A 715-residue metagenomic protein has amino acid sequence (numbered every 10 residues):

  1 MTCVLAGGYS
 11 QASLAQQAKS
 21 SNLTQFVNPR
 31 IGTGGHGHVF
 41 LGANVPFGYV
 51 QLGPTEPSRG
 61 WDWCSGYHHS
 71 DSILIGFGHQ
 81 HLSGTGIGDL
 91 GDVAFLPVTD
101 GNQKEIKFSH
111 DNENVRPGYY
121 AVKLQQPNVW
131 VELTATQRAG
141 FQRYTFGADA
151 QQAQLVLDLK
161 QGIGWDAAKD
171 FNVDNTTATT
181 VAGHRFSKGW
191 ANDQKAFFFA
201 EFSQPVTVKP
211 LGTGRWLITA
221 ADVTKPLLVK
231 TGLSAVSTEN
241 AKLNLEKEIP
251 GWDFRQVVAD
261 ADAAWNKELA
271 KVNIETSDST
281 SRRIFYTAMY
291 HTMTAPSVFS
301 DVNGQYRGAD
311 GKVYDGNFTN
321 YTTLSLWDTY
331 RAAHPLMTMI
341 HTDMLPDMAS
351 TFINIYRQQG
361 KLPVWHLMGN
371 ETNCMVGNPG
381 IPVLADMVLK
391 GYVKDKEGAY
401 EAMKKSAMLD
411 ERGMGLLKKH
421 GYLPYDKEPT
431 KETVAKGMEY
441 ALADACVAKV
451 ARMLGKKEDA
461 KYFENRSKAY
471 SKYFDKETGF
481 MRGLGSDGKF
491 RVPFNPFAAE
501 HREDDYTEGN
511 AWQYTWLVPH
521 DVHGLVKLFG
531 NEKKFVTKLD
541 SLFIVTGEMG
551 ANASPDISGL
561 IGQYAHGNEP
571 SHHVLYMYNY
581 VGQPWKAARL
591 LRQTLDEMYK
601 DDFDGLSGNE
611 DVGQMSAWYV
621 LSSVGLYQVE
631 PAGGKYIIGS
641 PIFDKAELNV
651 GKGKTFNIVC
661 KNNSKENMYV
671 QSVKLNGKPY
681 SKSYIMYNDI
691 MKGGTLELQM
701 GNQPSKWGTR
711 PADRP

Functional and structural regions predicted by a protein language model:
M1-A18: Bacterial Sec-dependent N-terminal signal peptides
Q16-H334, T338-P382, D386-M438, C446 (+9 more regions): Accessory carbohydrate-recognition regions in carbohydrate-active enzymes
A443: ATP-dependent phospho-/nucleotidyl transfer catalytic cores
F656-N662: Beta-strand-rich recognition domains
Y669: Extracellular attachment/recognition segments
